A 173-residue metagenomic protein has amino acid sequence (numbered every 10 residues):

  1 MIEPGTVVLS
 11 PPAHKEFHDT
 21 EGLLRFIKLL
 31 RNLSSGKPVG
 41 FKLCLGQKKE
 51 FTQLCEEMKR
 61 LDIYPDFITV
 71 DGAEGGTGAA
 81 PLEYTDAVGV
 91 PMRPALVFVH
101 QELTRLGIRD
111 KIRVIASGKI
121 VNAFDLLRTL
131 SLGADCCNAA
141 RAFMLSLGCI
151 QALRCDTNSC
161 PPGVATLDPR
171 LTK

Functional and structural regions predicted by a protein language model:
M1-G5: Flexible glycine-/small-residue-enriched beta->alpha junction loops that bind anionic phosphate/pyrophosphate groups
L9-P12: Short, basic, glycine/proline-bearing loop/turn elements
H14-T172: Glycine-rich phosphate/ribose-binding loops and adjacent secondary-structure elements that form binding surfaces
